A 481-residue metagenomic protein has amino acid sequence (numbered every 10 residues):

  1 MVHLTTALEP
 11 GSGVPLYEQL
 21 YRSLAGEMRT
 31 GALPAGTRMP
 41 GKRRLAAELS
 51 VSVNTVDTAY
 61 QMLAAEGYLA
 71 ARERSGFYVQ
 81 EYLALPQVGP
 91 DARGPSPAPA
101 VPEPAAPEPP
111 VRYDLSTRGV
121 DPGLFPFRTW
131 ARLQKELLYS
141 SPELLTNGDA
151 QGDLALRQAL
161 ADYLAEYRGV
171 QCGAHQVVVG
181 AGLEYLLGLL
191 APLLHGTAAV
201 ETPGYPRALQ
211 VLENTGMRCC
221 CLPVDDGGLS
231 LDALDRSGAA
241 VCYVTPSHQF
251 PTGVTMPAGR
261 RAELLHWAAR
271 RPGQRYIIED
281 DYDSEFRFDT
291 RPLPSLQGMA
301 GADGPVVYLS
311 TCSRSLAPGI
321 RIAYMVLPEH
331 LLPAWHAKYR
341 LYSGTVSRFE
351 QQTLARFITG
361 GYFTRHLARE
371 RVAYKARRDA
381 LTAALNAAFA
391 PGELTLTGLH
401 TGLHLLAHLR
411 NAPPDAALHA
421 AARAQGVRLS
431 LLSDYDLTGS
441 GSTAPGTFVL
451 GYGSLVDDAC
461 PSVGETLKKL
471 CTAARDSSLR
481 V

Functional and structural regions predicted by a protein language model:
M1-K135, P142-L145, H330-L331, H336 (+9 more regions): N-terminal basic, amphipathic alpha-helical segments
R74, M299-W335: Active-site PLP attachment segment
L115, I277-I278: Residue-level marker for buried hydrophobic side chains located in beta-strands that build the well-ordered beta-sheet
V120, S247-Q249, R314, L455: Short glycine-rich anion-binding loops that position phosphate/pyrophosphate groups of nucleotides and phosphorylated
Q134-L137, S141-Q274, E285, D289-D303 (+3 more regions): Conserved core of the PLP fold type I
